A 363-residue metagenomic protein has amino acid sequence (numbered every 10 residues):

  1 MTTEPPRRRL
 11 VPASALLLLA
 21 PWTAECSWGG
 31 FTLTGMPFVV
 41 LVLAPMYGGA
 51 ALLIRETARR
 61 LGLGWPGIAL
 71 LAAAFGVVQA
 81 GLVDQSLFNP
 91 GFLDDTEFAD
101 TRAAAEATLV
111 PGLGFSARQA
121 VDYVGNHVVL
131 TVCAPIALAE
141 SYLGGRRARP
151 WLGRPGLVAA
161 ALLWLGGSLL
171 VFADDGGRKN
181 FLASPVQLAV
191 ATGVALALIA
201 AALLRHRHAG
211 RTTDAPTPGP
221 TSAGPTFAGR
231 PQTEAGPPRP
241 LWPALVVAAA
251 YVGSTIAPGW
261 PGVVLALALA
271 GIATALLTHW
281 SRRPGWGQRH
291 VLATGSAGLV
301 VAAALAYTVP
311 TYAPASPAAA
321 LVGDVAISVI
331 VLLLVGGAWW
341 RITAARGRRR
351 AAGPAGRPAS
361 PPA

Functional and structural regions predicted by a protein language model:
M1-S14, G236-R239: N-terminal membrane topogenic signal
A13, L17, V39-A44, I68-A72 (+3 more regions): Alpha-helical transmembrane segments of multi-pass membrane proteins, especially transporters and channels
L19-C26, A74-G81, A161-F172, V246-T255 (+1 more regions): Aromatic-anchored segments of alpha-helical transmembrane domains
E25-L43, Q85-V121, L169-L188, V252-L265 (+1 more regions): Membrane interfacial helix motifs at helix-loop boundaries and amphipathic/re-entrant anchors
L41-E56: Central hydrophobic cores of alpha-helical transmembrane segments in multi-pass inner-membrane proteins across all
G62-L70, V78, L82-A159: Membrane-interface helix-loop-helix junctions at boundaries between adjacent transmembrane segments
R147-L198: Loop-centered beta-sheet repeat module
L198-A202, R207-P218, A223, A228-A363: Extended, charged low-complexity segments that frequently continue into or abut oligomerization scaffolds
